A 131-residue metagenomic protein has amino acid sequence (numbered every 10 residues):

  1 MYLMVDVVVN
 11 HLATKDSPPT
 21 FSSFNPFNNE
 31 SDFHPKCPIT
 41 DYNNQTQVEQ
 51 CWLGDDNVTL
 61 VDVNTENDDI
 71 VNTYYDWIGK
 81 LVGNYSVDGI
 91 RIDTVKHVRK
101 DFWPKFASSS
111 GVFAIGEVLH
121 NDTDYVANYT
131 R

Functional and structural regions predicted by a protein language model:
M1, C37, N44-V58: Functionally engaged cysteine thiol sites
M1-V7, N72: Aromatic- and glycine-enriched glycan-recognition loops and surfaces that form the carbohydrate-binding subsites
V5, L53, L60, T65 (+1 more regions): Lipid deacylating catalytic domains
V5-V9, G116-V118: Glycine-rich, histidine-containing beta strand-loop boundary motifs that form or position
V9-V48, S108-S110: Aromatic- and acidic-residue-enriched segments that line the glycan-binding/catalytic groove of carbohydrate-active
T14, D56-V71, S86-K96: The substrate-binding groove and active-site-proximal loops of carbohydrate-active enzymes, especially glycoside
S22-N25, V61, E117: Flexible, active-site-adjacent loop/turn segments at secondary-structure boundaries
D76-R131: Active-site-proximal helices and loops of the catalytic beta/alpha 8
